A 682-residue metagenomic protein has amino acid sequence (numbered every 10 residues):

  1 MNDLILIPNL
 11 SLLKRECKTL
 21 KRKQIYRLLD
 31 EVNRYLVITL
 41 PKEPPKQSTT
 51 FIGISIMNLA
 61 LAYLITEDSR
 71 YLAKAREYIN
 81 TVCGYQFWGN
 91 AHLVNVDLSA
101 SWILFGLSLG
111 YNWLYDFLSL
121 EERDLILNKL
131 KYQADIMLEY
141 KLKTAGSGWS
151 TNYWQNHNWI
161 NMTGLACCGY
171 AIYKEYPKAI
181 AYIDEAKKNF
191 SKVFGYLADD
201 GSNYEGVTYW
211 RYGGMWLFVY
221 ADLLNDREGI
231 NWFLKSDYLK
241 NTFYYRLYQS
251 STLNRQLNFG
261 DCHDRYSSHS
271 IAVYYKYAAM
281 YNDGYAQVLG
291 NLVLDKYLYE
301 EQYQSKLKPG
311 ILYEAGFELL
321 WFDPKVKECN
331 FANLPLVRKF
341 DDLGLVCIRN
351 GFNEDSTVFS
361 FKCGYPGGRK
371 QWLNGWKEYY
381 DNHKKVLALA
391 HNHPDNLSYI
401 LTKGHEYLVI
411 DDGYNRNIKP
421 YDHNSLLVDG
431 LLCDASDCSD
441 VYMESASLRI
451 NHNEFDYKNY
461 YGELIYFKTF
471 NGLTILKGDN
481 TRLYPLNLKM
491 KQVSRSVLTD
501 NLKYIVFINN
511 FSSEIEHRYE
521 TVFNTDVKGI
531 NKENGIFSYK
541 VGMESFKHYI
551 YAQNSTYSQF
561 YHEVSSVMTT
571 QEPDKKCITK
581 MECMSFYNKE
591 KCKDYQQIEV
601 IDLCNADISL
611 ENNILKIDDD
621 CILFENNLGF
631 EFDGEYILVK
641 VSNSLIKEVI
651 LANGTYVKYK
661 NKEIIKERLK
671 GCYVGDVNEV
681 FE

Functional and structural regions predicted by a protein language model:
M1-K46, E667-G675, V680-F681: Mature N-terminal, pre-catalytic/accessory segment of carbohydrate-active enzymes
N2-R27, Y63-R76, Y111-D135, G169-K187 (+4 more regions): Structural helix-adjacent loops and short alpha-helical linkers that scaffold large soluble proteins
L6, T49-A62, D97-N112, W154-Y170 (+7 more regions): Well-ordered alpha-helical segments within folded domains of soluble proteins
L20-P41, A73-N90, L125-G148, A181-G201 (+2 more regions): Long, well-ordered core segments of solenoidal/helical folds
Y35-P44, N95, L104-T208, W216-N225 (+2 more regions): Active-site lining segments of carbohydrate-active enzymes
P41-Q47, I54-Y115, L120-Q133, N241-Y244: Active-site-adjacent structural elements in enzyme catalytic domains
F51, V96-S99, W154-N161, Y182-N189 (+6 more regions): Secondary-structure capping and boundary motifs in well-ordered enzyme cores
W216-E682: Extended polysaccharide-engagement surfaces of secreted carbohydrate-active enzymes
